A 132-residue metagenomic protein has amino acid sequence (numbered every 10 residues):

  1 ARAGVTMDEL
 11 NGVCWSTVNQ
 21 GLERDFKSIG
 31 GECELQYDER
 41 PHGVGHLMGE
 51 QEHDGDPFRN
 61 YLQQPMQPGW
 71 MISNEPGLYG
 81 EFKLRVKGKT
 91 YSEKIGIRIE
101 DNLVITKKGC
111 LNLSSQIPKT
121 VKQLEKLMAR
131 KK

Functional and structural regions predicted by a protein language model:
A1-K132: Active-site neighborhoods and metal-handling regions in enzymes and metal-associated proteins
